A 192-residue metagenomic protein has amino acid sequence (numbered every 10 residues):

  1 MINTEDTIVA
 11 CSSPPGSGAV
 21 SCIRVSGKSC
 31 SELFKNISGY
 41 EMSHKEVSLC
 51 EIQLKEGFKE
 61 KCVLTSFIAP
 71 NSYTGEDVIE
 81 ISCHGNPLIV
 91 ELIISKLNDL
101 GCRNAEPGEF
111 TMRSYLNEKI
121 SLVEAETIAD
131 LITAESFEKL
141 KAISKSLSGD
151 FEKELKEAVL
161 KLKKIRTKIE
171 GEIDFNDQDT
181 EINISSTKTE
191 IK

Functional and structural regions predicted by a protein language model:
M1-K141, K145, G149: A glycine-rich (often HGG/GG-containing) alpha/beta subdomain
I2-P15, K55, K139-K192: C-terminal-of-GTPase-core extension/linker across diverse P-loop GTPases
